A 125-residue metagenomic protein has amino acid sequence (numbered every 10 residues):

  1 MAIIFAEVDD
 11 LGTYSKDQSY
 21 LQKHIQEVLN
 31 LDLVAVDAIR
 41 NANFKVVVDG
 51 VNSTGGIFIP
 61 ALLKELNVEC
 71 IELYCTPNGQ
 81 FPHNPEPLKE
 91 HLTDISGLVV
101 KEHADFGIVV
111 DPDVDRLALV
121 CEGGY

Functional and structural regions predicted by a protein language model:
M1-E102: Gly/Ser/Thr-enriched, mixed-charge loops and adjacent short helices that form phosphate/oxyanion-binding elements
D94, V100-Y125: Replace "Mg2+/Mn2+-dependent" with "divalent metal-dependent
